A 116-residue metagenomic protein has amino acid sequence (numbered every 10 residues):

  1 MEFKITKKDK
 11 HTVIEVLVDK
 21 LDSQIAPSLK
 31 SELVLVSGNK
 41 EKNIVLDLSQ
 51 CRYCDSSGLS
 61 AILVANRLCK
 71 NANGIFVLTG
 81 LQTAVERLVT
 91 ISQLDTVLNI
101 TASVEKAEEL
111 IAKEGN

Functional and structural regions predicted by a protein language model:
M1-I14: Short beta-strand/loop segment at the start of cytosolic alpha/beta domains
K10, T83, E105: Residues that form or immediately flank small-molecule/cofactor binding pockets and catalytic motifs
V16-V18: Flexible glycine-/small-residue-rich
L21-L98: Amphipathic alpha-helical interaction surfaces in cytosolic regulatory modules
N99-S103: Short acidic-hydrophobic, aromatic-tinged amphipathic segments that line or gate anion-handling sites
K106-N116: Generic C-terminal helix-cap and adjacent flexible tail
